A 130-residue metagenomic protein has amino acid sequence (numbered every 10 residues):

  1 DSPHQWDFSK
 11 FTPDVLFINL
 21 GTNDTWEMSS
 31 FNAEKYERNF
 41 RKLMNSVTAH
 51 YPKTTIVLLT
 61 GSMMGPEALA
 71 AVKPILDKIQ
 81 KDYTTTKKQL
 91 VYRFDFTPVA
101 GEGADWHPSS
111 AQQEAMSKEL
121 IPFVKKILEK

Functional and structural regions predicted by a protein language model:
D1-K130: Alpha-helical cap/lid subdomain in secreted, periplasmic, or secretory-pathway luminal O-acyl-processing enzymes
